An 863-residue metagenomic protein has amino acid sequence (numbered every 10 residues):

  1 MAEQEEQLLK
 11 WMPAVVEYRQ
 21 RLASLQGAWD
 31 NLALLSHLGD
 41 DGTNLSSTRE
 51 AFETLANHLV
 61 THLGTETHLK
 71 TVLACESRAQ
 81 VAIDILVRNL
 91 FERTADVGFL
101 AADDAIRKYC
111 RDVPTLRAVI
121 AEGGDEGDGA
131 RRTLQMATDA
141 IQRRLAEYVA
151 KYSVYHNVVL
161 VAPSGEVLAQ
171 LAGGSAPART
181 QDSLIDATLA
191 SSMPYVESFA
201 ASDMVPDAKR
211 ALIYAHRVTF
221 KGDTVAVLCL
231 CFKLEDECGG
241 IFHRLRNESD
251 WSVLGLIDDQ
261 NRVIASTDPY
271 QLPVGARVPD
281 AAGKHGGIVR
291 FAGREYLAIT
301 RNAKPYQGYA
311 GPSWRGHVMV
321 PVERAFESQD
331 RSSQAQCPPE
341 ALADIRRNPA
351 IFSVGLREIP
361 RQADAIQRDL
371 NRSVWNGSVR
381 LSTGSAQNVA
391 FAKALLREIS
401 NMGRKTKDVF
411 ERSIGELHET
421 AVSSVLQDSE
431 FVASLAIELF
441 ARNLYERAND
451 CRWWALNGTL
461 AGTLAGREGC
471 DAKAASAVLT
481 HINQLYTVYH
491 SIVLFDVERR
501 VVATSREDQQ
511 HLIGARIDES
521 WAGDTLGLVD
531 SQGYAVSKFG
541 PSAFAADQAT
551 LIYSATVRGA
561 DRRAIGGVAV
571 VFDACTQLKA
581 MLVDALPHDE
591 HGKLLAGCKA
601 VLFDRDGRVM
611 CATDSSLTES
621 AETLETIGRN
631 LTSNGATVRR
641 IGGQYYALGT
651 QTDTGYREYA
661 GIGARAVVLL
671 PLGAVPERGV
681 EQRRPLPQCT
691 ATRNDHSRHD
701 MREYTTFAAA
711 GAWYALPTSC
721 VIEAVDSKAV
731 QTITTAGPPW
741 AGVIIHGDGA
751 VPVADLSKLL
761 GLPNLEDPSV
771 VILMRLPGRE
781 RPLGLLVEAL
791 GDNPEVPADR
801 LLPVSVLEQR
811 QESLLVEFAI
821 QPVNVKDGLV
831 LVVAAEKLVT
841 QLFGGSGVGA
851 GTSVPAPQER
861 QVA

Functional and structural regions predicted by a protein language model:
M1-E66, F220, V274-S424, S620-T690: Extracellular/periplasmic juxtamembrane segments that couple receptor/chemosensory ectodomains to their
W11, V15-M193, L245, W375-S531 (+1 more regions): Extracytoplasmic/periplasmic sensory segments of membrane signal-transduction proteins
A102, V158-G165, V253-Q260, R290 (+4 more regions): Short hydrophobic alpha-helical segments used for membrane anchoring or interfacial signaling
T138-S153, S183, V227-H285, V322-A350 (+4 more regions): Solvent-exposed, extracytoplasmic
Q142-F232, E237, H285-I299, H481-A580 (+1 more regions): Extracytoplasmic/periplasmic ligand-binding sensor regions of membrane-associated signaling proteins
I213, V225-C231, S313-M319, I552 (+7 more regions): Short hydrophobic beta-strand segments that form the core of ligand-binding sensory/regulatory domains
T224-V225, V263, V501, A564-I565 (+3 more regions): Glycine-rich acetyl-CoA-binding "A-motif" of GNAT/NAT acetyltransferases
A666, G673-A863: An acidic, low-aromatic, low-complexity terminal/linker signal
